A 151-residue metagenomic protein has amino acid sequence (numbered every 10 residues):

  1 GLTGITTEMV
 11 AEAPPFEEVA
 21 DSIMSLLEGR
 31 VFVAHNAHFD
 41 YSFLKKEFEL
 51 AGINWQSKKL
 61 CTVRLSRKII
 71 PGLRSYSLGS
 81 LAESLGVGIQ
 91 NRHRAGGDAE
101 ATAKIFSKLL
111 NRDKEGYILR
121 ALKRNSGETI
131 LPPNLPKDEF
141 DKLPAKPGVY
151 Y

Functional and structural regions predicted by a protein language model:
G1-S57, P71-H93: Conserved non-catalytic scaffold segment of RNase H-like nuclease domains
S57-S66: A short, structured active-site edge motif that brings together acidic residues
R64, Y76-S80, E100-K104: Residues on a specific face of well-ordered alpha-helices
A95-A99: Conserved phosphate/pyrophosphate-binding and hydrolysis machinery centered on Walker-type P-loop NTPases, extending
E100-Y151: GIY-YIG nuclease catalytic motif and its immediate N-terminal context
